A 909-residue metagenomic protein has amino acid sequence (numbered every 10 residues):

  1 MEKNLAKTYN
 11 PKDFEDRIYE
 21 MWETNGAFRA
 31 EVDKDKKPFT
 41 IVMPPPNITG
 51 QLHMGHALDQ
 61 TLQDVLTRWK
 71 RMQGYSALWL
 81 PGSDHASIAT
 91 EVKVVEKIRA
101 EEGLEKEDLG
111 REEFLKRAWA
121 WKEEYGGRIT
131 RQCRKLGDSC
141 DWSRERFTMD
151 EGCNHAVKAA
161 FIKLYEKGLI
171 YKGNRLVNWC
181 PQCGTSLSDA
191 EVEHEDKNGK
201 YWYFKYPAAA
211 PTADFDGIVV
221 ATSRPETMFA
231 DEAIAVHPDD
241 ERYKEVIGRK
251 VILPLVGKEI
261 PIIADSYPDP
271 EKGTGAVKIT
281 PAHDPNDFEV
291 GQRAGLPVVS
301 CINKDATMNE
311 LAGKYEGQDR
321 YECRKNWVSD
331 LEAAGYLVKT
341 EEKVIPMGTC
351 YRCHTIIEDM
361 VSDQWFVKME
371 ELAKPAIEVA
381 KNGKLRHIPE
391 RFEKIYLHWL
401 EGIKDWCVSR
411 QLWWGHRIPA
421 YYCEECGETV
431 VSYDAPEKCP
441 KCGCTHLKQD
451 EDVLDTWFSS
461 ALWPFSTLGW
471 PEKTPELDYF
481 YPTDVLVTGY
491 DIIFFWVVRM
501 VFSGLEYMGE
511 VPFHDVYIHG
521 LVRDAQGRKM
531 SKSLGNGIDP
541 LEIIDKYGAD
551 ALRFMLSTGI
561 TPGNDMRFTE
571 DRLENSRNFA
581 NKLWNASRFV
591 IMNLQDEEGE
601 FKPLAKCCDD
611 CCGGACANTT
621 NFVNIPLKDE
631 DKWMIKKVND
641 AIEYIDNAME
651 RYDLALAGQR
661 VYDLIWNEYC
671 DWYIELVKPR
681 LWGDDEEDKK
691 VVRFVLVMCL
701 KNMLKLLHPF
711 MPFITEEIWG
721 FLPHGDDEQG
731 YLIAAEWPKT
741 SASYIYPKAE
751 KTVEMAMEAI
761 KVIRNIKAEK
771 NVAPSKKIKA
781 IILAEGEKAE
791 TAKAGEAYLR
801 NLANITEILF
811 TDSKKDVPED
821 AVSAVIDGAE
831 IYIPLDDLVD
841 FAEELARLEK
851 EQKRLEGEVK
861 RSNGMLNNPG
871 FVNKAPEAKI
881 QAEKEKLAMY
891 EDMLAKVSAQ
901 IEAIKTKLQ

Functional and structural regions predicted by a protein language model:
M1-D239, I263, T280-R293, P297-A312 (+9 more regions): N-terminal, positively charged nucleic-acid-binding surface of large information/translation enzymes
D35-M43, V65, I98-L104, T130-G137 (+9 more regions): Active-site-adjacent bridging/hinge elements
G55-T67, G74, S83-D84, C153-A156 (+11 more regions): Structured ligand/cofactor/substrate-binding pocket environments in proteins
R68-S76, K97-R111, R131, K135-C140 (+17 more regions): Secondary-structure transition/capping motifs at alpha-helix termini and the adjoining loop/turn into the next element
A100-K116, R386-H387, L541, P562-E574: Short, polar/flexible loop-turn hinges at active-site or ligand-entry regions and domain interfaces
C183, V256, C353, E424-C426 (+1 more regions): Short Cys/His-rich metal-coordination motifs, predominantly Zn2+-binding knuckles/fingers
W202-A210, R249-P254, G348-R352, Y421 (+1 more regions): Short acidic-hydrophobic surface loop/beta-edge motif
Y203, H398-F458, L462, E506-A549 (+2 more regions): Feature 926 captures the class I aminoacyl-tRNA synthetase adenylation module centered on the KMSKS loop
